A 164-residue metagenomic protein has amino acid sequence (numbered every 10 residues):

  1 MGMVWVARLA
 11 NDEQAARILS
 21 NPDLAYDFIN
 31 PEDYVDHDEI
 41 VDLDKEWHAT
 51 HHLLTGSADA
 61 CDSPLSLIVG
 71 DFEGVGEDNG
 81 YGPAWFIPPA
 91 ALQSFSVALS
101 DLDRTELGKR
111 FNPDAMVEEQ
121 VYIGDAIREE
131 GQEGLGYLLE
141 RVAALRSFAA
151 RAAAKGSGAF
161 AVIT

Functional and structural regions predicted by a protein language model:
M1-S147, R151-A154: Acidic (Asp/Glu-rich) sequence patches and key acidic residues that form negatively charged surfaces used
G156-A159: Short helix-adjacent coil turns
A161-T164: Short hydrophobic/aromatic patches at helix-to-coil boundaries
